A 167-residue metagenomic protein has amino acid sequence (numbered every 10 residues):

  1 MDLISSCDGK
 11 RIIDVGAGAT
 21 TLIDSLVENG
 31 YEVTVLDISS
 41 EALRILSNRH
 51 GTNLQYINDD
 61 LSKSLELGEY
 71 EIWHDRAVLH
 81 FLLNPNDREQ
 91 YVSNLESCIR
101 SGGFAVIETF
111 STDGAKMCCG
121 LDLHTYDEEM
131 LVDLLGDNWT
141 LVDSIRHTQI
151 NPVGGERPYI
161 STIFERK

Functional and structural regions predicted by a protein language model:
M1-G68, P85-N94, F104-K167: Class I (Rossmann-like) S-adenosyl-L-methionine-dependent methyltransferase catalytic domain, capturing the SAM-binding
E71: Residue-level marker of regulatory loop/turn positions in helix-turn-helix DNA-binding domains and in histidine
H74: A conserved beta-strand element that flanks and buttresses the S-adenosyl-L-methionine
A77-F81: Short catalytic micro-motifs in class I SAM-dependent methyltransferases
